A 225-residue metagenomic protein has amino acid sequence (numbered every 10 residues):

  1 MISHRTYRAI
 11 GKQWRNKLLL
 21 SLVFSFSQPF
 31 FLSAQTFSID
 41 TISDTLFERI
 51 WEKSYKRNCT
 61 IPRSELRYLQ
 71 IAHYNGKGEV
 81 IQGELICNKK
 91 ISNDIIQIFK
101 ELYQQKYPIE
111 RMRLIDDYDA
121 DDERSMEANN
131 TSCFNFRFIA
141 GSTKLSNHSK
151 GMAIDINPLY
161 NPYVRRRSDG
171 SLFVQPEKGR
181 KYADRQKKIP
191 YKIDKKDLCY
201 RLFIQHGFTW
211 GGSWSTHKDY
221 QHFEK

Functional and structural regions predicted by a protein language model:
H4-L19: Bacterial N-terminal signal peptides that target proteins for export
K17-P29: Bacterial N-terminal signal peptides
Q35-E79: N-terminal module-boundary/linker segments of secreted carbohydrate-active enzymes
I61-M126: Active-site acidic/histidine clusters and adjacent loop/turn architecture that either coordinate catalytic ions
P62-E65, L145-G151, I204: Extracellular/periplasmic catalytic domains that process cell-envelope and extracellular macromolecules
D122-S149: Active-site-adjacent substructure of cysteine-protease-like catalytic cores
I139-G141, G151-K225: Catalytic cores and adjacent binding grooves of peptidoglycan-active enzymes
